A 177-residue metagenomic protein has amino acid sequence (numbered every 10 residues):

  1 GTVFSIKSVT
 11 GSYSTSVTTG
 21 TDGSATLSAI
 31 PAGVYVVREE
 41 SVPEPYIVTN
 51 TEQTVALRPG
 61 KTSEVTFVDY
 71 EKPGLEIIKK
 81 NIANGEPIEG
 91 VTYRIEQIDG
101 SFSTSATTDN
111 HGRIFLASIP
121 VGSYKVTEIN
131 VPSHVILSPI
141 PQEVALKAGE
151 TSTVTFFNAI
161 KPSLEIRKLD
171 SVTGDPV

Functional and structural regions predicted by a protein language model:
G1-V177: Solvent-exposed loop/turn and edge beta-strand elements of beta-rich ligand-binding domains
